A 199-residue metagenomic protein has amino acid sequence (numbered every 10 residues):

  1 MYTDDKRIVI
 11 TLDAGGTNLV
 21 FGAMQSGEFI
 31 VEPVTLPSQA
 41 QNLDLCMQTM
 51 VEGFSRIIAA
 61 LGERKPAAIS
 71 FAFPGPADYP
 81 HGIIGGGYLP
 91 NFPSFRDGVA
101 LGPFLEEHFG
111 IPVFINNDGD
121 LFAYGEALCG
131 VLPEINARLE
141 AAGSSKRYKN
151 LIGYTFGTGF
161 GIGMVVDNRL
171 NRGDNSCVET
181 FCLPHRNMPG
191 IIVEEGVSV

Functional and structural regions predicted by a protein language model:
Y2-E52, I84-G86, L170, D174-P189: Short glycine-rich, Thr/Ser-proximal phosphate-binding strand/loop in the N-terminal lobe of ATP-dependent enzymes
T3-D4, L61-P66, S144-R147: Short helix-terminating capping/connector loops at secondary-structure junctions
V9-D13, P66-S70, L151-T155, G161: Short glycine-aspartate micro-motif
T17, P74-A77, G157-G159: Short glycine-rich anion-binding loops that position phosphate/pyrophosphate groups of nucleotides and phosphorylated
A40-D44, A68-I69, D78-Y148, N187-M188: Glycine-rich phosphate-binding loop and adjoining helix at the ATP-binding site of ATP-dependent phosphoryl-transfer
M50-I69, P112-V113: Phosphate/pyrophosphate-binding loops at sites that engage ATP/ADP/AMP, CoA/4′-phosphopantetheine, polyphosphate
P93, L139-V199: Glycine-rich phosphate-binding loop of actin/hexokinase-like ATP-binding domains
